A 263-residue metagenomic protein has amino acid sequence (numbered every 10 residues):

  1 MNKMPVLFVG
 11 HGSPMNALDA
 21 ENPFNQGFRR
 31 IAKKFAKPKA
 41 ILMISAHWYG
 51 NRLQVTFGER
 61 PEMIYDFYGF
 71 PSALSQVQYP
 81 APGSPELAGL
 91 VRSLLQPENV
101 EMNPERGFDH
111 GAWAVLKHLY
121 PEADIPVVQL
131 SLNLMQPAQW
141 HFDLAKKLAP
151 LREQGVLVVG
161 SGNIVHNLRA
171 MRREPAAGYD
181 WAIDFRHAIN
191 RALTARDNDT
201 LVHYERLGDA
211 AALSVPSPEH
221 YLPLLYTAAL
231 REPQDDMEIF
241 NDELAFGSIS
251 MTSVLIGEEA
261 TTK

Functional and structural regions predicted by a protein language model:
M1, K33-F35, L119-A123, P150: Solvent-exposed alpha-helices and their adjacent loops that cap or buttress functional pockets in soluble metabolic
M1-E98: A short aromatic-anchored loop/beta-hairpin motif
P5-V9, A40-S45, L130, L151-I164 (+1 more regions): Beta-strand elements within well-structured catalytic alpha/beta cores of enzymes that handle phosphate/sulfate esters
L7-F8, D66-P71, Y120-V128, V202-H203: Short, basic/glycine-rich phosphate-binding loops at helix/coil junctions that contact nucleotide phosphates
S13, W48, L134, N163-V165: Short, glycine/serine-rich, charged loops/turns that create anion-binding and catalytic segments at active sites
F24-K34, Q139-Q154: Long, well-ordered alpha-helical scaffolding segments within enzyme catalytic domains, especially pronounced
A88-F142: Internal, conserved structured core segments that host functional sites
S93, P97, I125-P126, Q136 (+3 more regions): Surface-exposed, charge/polar-rich loops and edge strands
